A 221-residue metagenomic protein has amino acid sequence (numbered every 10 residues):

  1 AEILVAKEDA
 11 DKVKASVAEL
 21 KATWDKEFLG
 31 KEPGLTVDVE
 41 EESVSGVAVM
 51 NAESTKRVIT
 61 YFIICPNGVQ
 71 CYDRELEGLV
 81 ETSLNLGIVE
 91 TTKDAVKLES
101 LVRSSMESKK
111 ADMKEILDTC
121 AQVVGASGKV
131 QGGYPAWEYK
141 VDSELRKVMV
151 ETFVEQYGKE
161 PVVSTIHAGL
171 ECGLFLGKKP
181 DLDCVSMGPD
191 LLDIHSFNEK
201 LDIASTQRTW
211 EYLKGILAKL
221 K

Functional and structural regions predicted by a protein language model:
A1-R103: Midchain, well-structured core segments that form catalytic/ion-binding scaffolds
I3, L35, A126, K159-P161 (+1 more regions): A structural micro-motif
A10, E107, I194: Short, acidic Gly/Pro/Ser/Thr-rich loop/turn segments
K12, S16-E27, I116-V124, E144 (+4 more regions): Generic non-transmembrane alpha-helical segments
G46-A52, E138-S143, E171-F175: Short, solvent-exposed polar/charged micro-motifs at secondary-structure junctions
N51, K110, K114, E199 (+1 more regions): Short, structured segments at the rim of ligand-binding sites
R74, E81-S83, G87-D94, L101 (+1 more regions): Zn-dependent metallopeptidase/amidohydrolase metal-coordination segment
L79-A168: Substrate-recognition/cap regions that form aromatic- and gly/pro-loop-enriched pockets for small-molecule ligands
